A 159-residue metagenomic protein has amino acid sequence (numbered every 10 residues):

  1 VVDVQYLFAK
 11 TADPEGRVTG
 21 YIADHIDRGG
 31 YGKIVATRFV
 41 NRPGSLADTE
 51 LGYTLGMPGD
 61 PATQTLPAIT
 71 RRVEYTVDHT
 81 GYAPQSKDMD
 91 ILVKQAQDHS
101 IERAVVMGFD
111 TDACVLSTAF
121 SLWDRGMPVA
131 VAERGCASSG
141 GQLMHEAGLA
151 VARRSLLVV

Functional and structural regions predicted by a protein language model:
V1-D3, A132: Generic enzyme active-site microenvironment
V4-T11: Short acidic, Gly/Ser-rich segments with clustered Asp/Glu that frequently serve as metal-coordination loops in enzyme
L7, V40-R42, D110-D112: Short glycine-rich anion-binding loops that position phosphate/pyrophosphate groups of nucleotides and phosphorylated
A9, G44, S139: Conserved protein kinase catalytic core
A12-G29: …and closely analogous acidic/polar surface helices at protein-protein or active-site interfaces in A-domain-like
D24-R28, K33, Y53-V159: Active-site-adjacent betaalpha module
I26-L46: Von Willebrand factor
P43-L55: A short secondary-structure junction motif
